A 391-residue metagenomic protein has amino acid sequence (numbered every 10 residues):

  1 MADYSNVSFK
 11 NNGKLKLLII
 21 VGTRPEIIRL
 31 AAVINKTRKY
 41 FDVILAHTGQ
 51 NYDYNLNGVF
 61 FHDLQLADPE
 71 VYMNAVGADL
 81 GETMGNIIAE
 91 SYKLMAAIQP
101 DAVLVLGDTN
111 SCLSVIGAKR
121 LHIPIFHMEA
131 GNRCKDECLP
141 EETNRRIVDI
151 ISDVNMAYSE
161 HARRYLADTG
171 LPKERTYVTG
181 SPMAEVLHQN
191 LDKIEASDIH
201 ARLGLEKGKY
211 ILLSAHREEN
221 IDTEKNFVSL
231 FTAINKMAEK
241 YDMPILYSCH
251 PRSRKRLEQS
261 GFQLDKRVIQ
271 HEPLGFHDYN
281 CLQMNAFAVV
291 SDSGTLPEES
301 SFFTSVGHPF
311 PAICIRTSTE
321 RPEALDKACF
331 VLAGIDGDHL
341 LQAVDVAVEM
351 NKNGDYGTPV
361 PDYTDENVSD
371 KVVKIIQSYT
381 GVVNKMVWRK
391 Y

Functional and structural regions predicted by a protein language model:
M1-M243, S253-Y391: Nucleotide-activated sugar donor-binding and catalytic core shared by glycosyltransferases and related lipid-linked
